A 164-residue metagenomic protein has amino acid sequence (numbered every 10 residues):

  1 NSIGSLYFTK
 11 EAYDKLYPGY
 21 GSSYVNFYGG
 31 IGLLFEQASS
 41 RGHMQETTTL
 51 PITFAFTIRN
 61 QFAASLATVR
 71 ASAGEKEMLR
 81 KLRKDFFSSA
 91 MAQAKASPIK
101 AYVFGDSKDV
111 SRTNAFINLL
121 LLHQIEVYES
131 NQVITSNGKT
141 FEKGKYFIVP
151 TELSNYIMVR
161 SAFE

Functional and structural regions predicted by a protein language model:
N1-L6, E11-Y17, G21-E164: Intrinsic-disorder/low-complexity accessory segments
